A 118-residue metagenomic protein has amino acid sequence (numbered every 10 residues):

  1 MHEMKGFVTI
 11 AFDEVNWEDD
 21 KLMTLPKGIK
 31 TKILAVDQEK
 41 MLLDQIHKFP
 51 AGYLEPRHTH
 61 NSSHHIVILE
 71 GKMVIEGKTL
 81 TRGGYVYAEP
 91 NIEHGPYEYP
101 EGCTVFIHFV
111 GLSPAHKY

Functional and structural regions predicted by a protein language model:
M1-M41: A short, N-terminal "cap"/entry segment at the start of jelly-roll beta-barrel domains of the cupin/DSBH fold
Q45-H47, P56-H60, G77-K78, Y97-E98: Short histidine-centered beta-strand/loop micro-motifs that create catalytic or ligand/metal-coordination sites
A51, H60-I75: Glycine- and acidic-residue-biased ligand/ion/polar-headgroup-sensing regions
I75-G95: Short acidic-glycine-tyrosine-enriched beta hairpin
P90-H116: Ligand-binding loop in jelly-roll beta-barrel domains
